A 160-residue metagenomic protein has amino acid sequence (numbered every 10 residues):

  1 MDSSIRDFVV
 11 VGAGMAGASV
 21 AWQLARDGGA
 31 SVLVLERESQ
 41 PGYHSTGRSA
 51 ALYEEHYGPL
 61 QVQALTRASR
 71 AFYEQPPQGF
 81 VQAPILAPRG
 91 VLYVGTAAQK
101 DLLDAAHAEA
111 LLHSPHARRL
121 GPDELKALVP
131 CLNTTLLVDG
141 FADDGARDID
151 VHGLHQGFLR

Functional and structural regions predicted by a protein language model:
M1-S3, R26, L86: Short, flexible hinge/linker loops that cap or flank conserved catalytic cores
D2-A16, L33: Beta1/beta-strand and adjacent pyrophosphate-binding region of the FAD-binding site in flavoprotein oxidoreductases
S19, Q23: Active-site signature of alpha/beta-hydrolase-fold catalytic machinery across serine- and Asp/Cys-nucleophile hydrolases
A25-T46: Glycine-rich FAD pyrophosphate-binding loop
E38-Q40, L125, F158: Short beta-to-alpha linker loops that shape the active-site pocket of alpha/beta-hydrolase fold enzymes
H44-A50, P130-L132: Short, flexible, mixed-charge acidic loops at enzyme active sites
A50-L128: Dinucleotide-binding Rossmann-like beta1-alpha1 core, especially the glycine-rich loop that anchors the ADP
A142-R160: Helical element adjacent to the flavin cofactor pocket in flavoenzyme catalytic cores
